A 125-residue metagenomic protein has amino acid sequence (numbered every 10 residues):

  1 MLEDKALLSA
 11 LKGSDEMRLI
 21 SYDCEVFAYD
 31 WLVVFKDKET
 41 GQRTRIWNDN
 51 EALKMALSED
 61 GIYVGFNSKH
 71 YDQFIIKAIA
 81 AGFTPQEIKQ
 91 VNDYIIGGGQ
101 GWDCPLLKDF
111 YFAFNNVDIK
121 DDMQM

Functional and structural regions predicted by a protein language model:
M1-R18: N-terminal accessory regions of nucleic-acid-interacting proteins
E3, S14, K36, K120-D121: Intrinsic-disorder/low-complexity regions
L19, K38-M125: Conserved DEDDh/DEDDy metal-dependent 3′-5′ exonuclease domain
Y22-F27: Catalytic nucleophile-elbow at a beta strand-turn-alpha helix junction centered on a G-D-S/GDSL motif, marking
A28-V33: Short N-terminal binding/cap micro-motifs at the start of the first secondary-structure element
